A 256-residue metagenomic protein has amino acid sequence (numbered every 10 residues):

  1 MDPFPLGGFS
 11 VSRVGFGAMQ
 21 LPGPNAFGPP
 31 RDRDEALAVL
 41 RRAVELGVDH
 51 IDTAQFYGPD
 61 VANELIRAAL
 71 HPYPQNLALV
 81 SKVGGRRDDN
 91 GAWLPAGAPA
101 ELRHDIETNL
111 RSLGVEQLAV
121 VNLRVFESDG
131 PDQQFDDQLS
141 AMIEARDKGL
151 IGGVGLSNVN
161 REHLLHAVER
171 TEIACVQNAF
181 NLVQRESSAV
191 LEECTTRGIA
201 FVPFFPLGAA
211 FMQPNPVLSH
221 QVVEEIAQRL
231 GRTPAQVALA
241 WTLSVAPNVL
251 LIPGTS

Functional and structural regions predicted by a protein language model:
M1-A78: N-terminal binding-site loop/beta-alpha segment at the start of enzyme catalytic domains that lines or forms
G8-S10, E45, R67-A78, L110-V115 (+2 more regions): Acidic (Asp/Glu)-rich catalytic clusters
F16, A36, A43, I51 (+9 more regions): Conserved, mostly hydrophobic/aromatic
Q20-D34, D88-E101, F126-Q133: Active-site mouth loops of central-metabolism enzymes
P29-A43, P95-G114, N158-H166: Short, acidic/polar
N76-D89: A short, structured active-site edge motif that brings together acidic residues
L110-D129: Active-site groove signature of glycoside hydrolases
F126-S256: Beta/alpha (TIM)-barrel catalytic core signal, keyed to glycine-rich beta->alpha loops juxtaposed to Asp/Glu that bind
